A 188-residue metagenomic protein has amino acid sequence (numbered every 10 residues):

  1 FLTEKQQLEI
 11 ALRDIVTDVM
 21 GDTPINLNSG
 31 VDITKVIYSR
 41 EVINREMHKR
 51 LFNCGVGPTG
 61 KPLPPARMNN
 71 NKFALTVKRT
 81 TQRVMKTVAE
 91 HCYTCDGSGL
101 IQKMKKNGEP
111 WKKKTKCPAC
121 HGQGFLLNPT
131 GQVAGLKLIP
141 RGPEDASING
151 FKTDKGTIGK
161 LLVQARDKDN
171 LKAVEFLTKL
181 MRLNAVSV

Functional and structural regions predicted by a protein language model:
F1-V188: Conserved "right-hand" nucleotidyltransferase catalytic core of DNA-directed polymerases
